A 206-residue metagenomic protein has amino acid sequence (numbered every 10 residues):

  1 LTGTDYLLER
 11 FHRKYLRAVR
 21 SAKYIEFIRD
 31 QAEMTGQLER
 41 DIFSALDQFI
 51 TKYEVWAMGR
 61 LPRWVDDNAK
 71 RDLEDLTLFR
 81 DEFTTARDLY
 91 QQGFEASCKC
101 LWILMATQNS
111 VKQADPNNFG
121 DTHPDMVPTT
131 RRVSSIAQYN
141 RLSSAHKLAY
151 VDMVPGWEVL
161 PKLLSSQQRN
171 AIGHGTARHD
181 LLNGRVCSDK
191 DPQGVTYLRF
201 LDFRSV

Functional and structural regions predicted by a protein language model:
L1-L160, Q193-V206: Amphipathic alpha-helical interface segments
W157-V186: Histidine-centered, metal-coordinating catalytic motifs and their short helical/loop contexts
G184-T196: Short, charged amphipathic alpha-helical segments flanked by flexible coils
